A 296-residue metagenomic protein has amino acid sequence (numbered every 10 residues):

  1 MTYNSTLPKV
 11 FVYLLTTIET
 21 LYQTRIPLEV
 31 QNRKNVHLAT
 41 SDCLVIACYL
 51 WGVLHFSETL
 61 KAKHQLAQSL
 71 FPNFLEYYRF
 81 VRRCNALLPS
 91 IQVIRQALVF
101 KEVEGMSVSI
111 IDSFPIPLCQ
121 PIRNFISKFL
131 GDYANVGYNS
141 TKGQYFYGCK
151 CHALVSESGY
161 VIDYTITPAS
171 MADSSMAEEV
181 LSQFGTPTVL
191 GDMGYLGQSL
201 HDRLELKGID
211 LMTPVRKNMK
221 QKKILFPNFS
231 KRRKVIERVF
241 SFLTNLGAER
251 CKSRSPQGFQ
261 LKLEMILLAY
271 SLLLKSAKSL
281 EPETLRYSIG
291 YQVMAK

Functional and structural regions predicted by a protein language model:
M1-K296: Short alpha-helical elements
